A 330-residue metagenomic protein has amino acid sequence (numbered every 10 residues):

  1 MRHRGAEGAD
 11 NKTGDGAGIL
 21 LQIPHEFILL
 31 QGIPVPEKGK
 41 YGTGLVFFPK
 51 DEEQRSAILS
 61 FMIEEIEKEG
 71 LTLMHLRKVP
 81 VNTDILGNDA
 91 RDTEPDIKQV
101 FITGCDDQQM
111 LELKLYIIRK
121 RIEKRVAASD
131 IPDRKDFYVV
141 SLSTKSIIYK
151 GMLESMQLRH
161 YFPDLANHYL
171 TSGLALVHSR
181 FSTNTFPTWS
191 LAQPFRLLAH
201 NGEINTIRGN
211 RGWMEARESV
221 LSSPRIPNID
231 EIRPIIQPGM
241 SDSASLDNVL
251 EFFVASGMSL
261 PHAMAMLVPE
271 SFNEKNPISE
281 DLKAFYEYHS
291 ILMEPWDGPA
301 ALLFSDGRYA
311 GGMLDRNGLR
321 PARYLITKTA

Functional and structural regions predicted by a protein language model:
M1-A330: Conserved short alpha-helical segments that host acidic/polar catalytic motifs at enzyme active sites
